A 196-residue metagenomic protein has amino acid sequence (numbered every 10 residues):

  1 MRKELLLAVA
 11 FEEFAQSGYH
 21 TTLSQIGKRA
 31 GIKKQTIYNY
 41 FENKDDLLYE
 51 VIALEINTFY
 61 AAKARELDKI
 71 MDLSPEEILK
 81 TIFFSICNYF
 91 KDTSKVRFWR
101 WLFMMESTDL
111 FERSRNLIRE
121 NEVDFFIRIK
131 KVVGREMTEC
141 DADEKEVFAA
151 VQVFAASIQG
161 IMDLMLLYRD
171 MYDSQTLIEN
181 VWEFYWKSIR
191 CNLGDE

Functional and structural regions predicted by a protein language model:
M1-A10, I26, V51-E55, F59 (+2 more regions): Generic hydrophobic, amphipathic alpha-helix propensity
L5, V9, E13-D46, E50: Helix-turn-helix
V9-Q16, A62-K69, V153, S157-L164: Solvent-exposed, amphipathic alpha-helical segments
E50, R65-S94, V147-F154, I178: Hydrophobic alpha-helical connector segments
F83, C87, V123-F126, K130 (+1 more regions): Hydrophobic core segments within long, regular secondary-structure runs in both alpha- and beta-rich folds
F90-R113, D163, L167: Amphipathic alpha-helical segments used for helix-helix packing
L110-T138, F148-Q152: Amphipathic alpha-helical packing segments from all-alpha helical-bundle domains
R119, M137-E183, N192-E196: Hydrophobic/aromatic-rich alpha-helical bundle segments in the mid-to-C-terminal region
